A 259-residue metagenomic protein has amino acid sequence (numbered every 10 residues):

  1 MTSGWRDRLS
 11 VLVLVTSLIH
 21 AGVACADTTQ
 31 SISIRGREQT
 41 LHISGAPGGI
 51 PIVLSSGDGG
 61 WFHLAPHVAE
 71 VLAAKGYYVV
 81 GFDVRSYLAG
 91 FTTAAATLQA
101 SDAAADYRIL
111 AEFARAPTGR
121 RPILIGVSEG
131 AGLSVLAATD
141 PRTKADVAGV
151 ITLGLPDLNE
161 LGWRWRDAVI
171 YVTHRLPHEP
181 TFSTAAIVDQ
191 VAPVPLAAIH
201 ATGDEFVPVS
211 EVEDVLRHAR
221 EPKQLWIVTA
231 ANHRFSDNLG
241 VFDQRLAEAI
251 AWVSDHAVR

Functional and structural regions predicted by a protein language model:
A46-Y77, G81: Short, surface-exposed "cap/lid" segments of acyl-processing enzymes
V68, S183, P208-L216: Short alpha-helix in the alpha/beta-hydrolase fold that links the catalytic acid
S86-Y87, T229-F235: Histidine-bearing beta->alpha loop at or near hydrolase active sites
A96-P117: Alpha/beta-hydrolase active-site loop
E112-Y171, E179: Primarily recognizes the serine-hydrolase "nucleophile elbow" in alpha/beta-hydrolase and SGNH/GDSL folds
V191-A192, A198-H200, D204: Short beta-strand/loop motif that positions the catalytic acidic residue of the alpha/beta-hydrolase fold
G203-V207, R234: Acidic catalytic loop of the alpha/beta-hydrolase fold
L239-R259: Catalytic active-site module of serine/aspartate enzymes centered on a nucleophile-bearing elbow/loop
